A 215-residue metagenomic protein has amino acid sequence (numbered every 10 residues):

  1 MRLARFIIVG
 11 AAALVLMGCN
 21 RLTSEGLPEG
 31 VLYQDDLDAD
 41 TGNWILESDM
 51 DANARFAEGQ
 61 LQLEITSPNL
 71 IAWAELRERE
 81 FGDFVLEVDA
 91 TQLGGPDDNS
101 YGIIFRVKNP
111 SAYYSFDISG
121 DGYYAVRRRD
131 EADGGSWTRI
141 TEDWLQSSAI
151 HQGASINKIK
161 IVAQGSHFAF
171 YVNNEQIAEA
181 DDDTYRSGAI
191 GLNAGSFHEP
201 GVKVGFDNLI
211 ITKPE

Functional and structural regions predicted by a protein language model:
L16-G18: C-terminal motif of bacterial Sec signal peptides marking the signal peptidase cleavage site
L22-S48: Extracellular carbohydrate-recognition regions
L37, D207-I211: Extracellular beta-strand elements of beta-rich domains used for carbohydrate recognition/degradation or cell-matrix
L37, V88, Q152-A180: Carbohydrate-binding surfaces in secreted/extracellular proteins
A52-A72, N193: Short carbohydrate-recognition loop motifs
T66-G134: Secretory/extracellular carbohydrate-interaction modules and structurally similar beta-sandwich "look-alikes"
G134-K158: Short, aromatic/His-centered strand-loop micro-motif at the edge of beta-sheets
A180-G205: Flexible glycan-contacting loops in extracellular carbohydrate-active proteins
